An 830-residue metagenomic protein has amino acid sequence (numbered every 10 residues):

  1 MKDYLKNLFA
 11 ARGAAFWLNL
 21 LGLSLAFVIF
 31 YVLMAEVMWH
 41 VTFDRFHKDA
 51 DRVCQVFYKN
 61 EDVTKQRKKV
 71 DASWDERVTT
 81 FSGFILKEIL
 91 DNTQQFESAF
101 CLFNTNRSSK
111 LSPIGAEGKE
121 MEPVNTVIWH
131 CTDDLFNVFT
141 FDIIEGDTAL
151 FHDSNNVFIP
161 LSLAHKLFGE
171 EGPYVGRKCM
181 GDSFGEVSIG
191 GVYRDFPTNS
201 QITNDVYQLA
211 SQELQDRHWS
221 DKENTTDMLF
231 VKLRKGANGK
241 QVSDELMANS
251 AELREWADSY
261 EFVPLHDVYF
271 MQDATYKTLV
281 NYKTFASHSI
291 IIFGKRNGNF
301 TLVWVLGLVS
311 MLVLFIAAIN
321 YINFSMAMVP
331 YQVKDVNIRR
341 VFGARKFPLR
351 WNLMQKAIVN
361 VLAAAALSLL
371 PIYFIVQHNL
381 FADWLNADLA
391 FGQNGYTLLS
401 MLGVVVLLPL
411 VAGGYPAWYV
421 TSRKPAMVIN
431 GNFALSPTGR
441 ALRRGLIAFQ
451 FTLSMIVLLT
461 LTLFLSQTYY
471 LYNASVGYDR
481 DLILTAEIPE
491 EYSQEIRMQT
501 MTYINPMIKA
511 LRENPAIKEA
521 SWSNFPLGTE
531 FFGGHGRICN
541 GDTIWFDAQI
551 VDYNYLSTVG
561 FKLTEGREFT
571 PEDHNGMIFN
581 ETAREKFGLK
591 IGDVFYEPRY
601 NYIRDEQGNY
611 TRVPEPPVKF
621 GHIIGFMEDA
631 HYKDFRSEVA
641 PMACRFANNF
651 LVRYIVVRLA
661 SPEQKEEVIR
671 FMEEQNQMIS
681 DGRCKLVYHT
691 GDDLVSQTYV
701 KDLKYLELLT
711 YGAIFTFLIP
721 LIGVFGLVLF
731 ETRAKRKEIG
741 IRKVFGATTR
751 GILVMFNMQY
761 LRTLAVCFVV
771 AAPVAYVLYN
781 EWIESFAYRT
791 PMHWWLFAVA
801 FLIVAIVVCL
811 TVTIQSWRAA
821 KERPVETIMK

Functional and structural regions predicted by a protein language model:
K2-A10, A14, L18, A317-N360 (+3 more regions): Intracellular coupling helices
K6-A15, N249-S310, Y331, V376-S400 (+4 more regions): Membrane-helix entry/capping segments
A11-V41, D51, R440-Q467, Y478 (+1 more regions): Short, strongly hydrophobic transmembrane alpha-helices
A15-I29, V303-N323, K356-S368, T397-V405 (+8 more regions): Alpha-helical transmembrane segments of integral membrane proteins
N19, H40, V56-Y58, I89-L90 (+26 more regions): Generic structural signal for small/hydrophobic residues in well-ordered secondary structure, especially within
F30, M34-P173, G181-E186, A251 (+1 more regions): Structured, solvent-exposed hinge/loop segments at the ends of secondary-structure elements
V32, A357-R423, S466, Q759-K821: Small-residue-rich transmembrane alpha-helices
C131-E145, V157-N297, K509-T698: Mid-to-C-terminal secondary-structure elements that act as membrane-proximal/extracytoplasmic interface segments
